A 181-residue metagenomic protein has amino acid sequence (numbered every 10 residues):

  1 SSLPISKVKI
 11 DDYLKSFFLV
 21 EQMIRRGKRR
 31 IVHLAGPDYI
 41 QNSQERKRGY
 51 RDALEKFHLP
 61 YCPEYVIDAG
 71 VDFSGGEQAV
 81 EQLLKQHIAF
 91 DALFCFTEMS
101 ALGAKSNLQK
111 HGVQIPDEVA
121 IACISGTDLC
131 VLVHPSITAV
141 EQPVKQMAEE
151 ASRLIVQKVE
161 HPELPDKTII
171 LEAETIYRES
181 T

Functional and structural regions predicted by a protein language model:
S1-T181: Bacterial carbohydrate/catabolite-sensing allosteric modules
